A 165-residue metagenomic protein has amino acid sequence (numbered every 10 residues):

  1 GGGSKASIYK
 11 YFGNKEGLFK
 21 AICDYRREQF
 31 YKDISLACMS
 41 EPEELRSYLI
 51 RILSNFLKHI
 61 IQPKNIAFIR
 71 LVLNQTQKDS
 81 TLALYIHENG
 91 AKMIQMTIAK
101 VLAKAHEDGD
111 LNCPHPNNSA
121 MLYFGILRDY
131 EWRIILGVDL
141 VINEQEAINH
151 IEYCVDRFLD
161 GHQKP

Functional and structural regions predicted by a protein language model:
G1-G17, A21: Helix-turn-helix
N14, K78-S80: Short loop-to-helix capping motifs
K20-I52, I60, K64, A103: Amphipathic alpha-helical linker/stalk segments
S47, K58, A67, L71-L73 (+3 more regions): Amphipathic alpha-helical packing segments from all-alpha helical-bundle domains
S47-N74, K78, F124, R128-E131 (+1 more regions): Helical hydrophobic small-molecule/effector-binding pocket
R51, N55, M96, K100-E107 (+2 more regions): C-terminal peripheral helix-coil segments that are non-catalytic and often amphipathic
N112, P116-A120: Membrane-interface starts of transmembrane alpha-helices
